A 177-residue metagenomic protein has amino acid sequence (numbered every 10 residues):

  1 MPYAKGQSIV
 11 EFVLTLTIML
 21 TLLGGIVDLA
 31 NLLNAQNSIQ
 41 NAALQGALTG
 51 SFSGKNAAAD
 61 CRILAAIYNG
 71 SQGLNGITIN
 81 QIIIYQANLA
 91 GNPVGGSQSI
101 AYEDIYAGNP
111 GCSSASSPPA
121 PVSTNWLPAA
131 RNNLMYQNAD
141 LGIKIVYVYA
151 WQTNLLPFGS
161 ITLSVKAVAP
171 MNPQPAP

Functional and structural regions predicted by a protein language model:
M1-Q72: Alpha-helical assembly-interface signal, strongest on the long, hydrophobic N-terminal helix that forms
L44-P177: Short, conserved structural patches
